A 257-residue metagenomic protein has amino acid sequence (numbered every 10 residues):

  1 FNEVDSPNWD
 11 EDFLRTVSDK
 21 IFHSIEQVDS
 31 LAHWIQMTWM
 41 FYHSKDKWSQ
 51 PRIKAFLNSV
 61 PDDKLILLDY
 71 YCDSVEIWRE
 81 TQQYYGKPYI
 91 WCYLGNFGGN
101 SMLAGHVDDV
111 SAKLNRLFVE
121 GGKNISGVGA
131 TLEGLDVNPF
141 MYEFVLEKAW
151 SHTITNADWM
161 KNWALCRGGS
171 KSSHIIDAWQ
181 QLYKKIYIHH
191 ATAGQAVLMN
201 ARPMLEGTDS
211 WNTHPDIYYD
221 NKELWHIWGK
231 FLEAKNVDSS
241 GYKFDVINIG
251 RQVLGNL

Functional and structural regions predicted by a protein language model:
F1-Y183, I188, T192, A196-L224 (+1 more regions): Catalytic-core regions of glycoside hydrolase
G207-L257: Acidic, low-complexity N-terminal propeptides/linkers enriched in Ser/Thr/Asp/Gly that mediate export, maturation
